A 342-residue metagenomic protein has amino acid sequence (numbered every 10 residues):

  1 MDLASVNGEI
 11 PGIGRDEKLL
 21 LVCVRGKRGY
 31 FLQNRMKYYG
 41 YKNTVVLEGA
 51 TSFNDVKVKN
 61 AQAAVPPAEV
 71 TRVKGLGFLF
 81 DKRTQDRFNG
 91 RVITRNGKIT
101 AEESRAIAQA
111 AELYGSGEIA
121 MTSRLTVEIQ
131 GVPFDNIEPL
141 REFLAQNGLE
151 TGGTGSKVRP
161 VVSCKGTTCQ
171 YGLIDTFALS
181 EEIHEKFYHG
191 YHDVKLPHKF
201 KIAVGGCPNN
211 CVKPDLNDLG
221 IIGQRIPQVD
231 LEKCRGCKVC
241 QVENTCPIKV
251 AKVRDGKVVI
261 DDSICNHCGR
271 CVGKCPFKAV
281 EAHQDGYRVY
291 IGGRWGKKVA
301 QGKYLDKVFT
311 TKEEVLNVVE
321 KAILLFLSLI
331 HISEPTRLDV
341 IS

Functional and structural regions predicted by a protein language model:
M1-A63: Rhodanese-like catalytic fold shared by cysteine-dependent sulfurtransferases and DSP/PTP-type phosphatases
A63-R87: Intrinsically disordered, low-complexity polar/charged tails and linkers
V65, G90-V239, S263-I264: Small-residue-enriched alpha-helical segments and adjacent helix-cap loops that form tight helix-helix packing
F78-K82, D218-G223, Y287-W295: Short beta-strand elements
L79-T84, G115-M121, K252: Short, flexible, solvent-exposed loop/turn segments with mixed acidic/basic and small polar residues
V239-I260, R270-G286: Iron-sulfur cluster-binding cysteine motifs and their immediate structural context in ferredoxin-like electron-transfer
D285, R294-L329: A hydrophobic, small-residue-rich beta->alpha segment in the mid-to-C-terminal subdomain of diverse proteins
I330-I341: Single conserved hydrophobic/aromatic residue that forms the stacking wall/gate of nucleotide- or nucleobase-binding
